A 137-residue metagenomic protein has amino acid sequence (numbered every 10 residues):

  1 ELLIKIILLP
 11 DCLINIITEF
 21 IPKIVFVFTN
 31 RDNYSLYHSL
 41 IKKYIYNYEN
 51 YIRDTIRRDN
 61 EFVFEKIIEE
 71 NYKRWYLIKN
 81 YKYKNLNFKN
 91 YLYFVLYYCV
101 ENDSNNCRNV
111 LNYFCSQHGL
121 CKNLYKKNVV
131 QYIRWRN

Functional and structural regions predicted by a protein language model:
E1-K73, N80-V100, N128-W135: Cullin-RING E3 adaptor/co-adaptor recruitment helices
I24, K73-R74, N102, N106-C107 (+2 more regions): Alpha-solenoid repeat scaffolds
V63, N106-V110: Conserved ankyrin/ankyrin-like repeat signature
I67, V110-C115: Conserved hydrophobic site in ankyrin repeats
Y113-N137: Ankyrin-repeat-protein effector appendages
